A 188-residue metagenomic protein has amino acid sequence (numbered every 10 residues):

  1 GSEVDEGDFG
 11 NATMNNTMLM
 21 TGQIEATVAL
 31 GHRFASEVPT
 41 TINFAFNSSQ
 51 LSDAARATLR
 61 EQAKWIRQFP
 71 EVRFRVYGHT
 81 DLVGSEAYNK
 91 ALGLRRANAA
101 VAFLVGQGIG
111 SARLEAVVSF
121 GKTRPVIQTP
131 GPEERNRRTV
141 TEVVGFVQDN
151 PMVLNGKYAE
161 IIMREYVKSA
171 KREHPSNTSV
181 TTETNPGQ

Functional and structural regions predicted by a protein language model:
G1-V72, G145-Q188: Periplasmic peptidoglycan-binding/tethering modules of Gram-negative envelope proteins
I42, V72-F74, E115, T139: Conserved beta-strand core positions
H79-V153, K171-N177, G187: Periplasmic OmpA-like peptidoglycan-binding domain that tethers envelope proteins to the cell wall
